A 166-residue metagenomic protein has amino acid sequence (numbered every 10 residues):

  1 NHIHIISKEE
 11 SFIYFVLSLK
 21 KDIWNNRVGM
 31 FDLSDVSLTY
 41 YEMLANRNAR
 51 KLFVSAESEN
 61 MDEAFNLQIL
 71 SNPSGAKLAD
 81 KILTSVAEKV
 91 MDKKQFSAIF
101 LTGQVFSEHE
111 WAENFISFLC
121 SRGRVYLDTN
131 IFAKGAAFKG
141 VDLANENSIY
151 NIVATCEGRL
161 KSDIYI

Functional and structural regions predicted by a protein language model:
N1-R27, Q68-A87, M91-F100, H109-E110 (+1 more regions): N-terminal phosphate-binding loop and flanking beta/alpha elements of the actin-like ATPase fold
L17-E57: Gly/Thr-rich phosphate-binding beta-strand-loop-beta motif of the actin/hexokinase/Hsp70
F31-S34, L101-F106, T155-E157: Structural motif
E42-M43, A112-N114: Short amphipathic alpha-helical segments
A45-T84, K139: Glycine-rich phosphate-binding loop plus the immediately following alpha-helix
N130-G135: Repeat-based blade/solenoid architectures
F138-I166: Acidic, glycine/GT-rich loop-and beta-edge segments that sit at the periphery of enzyme/chaperone cores
